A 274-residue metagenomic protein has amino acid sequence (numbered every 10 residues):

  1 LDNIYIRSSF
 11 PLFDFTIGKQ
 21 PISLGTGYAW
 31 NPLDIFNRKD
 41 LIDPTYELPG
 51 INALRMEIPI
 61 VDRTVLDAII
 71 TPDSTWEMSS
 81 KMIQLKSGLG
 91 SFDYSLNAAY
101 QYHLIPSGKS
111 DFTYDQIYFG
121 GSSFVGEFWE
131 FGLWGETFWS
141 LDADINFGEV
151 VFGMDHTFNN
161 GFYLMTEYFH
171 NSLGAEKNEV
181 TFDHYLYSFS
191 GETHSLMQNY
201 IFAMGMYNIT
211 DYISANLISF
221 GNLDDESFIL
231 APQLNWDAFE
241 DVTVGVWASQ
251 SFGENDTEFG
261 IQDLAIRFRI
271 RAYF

Functional and structural regions predicted by a protein language model:
L1-I4, S8-F10, Y28-I35: Surface-exposed loop and membrane-interface regions of Gram-negative outer-membrane beta-barrel proteins
L1-N3, I51, S80, I117-F119 (+4 more regions): Transmembrane beta-barrel architecture of outer-membrane proteins
R7-F10, I58-I60, K86-L89, G126 (+6 more regions): Residue-level signature of outer-membrane beta-barrel architecture
P11-L12, L41-N178: Signature for the C-terminal beta-barrel architecture of outer-membrane proteins
G27-A29, G108, E176-V180, E258: Outer-membrane beta-barrel and related beta-rich outer-membrane complex signature in Gram-negative bacteria
K39-I42, K81, S107-S110, W139-S140 (+3 more regions): Extracellular loop and loop/strand-boundary signature of outer-membrane beta-barrel proteins
G161-I229, N235, D241: C-terminal structural cap/anchor segments
A203-Y207, L234-W236, D241-T243, W247-Q250 (+1 more regions): Outer-membrane beta-barrel "beta-signal"
